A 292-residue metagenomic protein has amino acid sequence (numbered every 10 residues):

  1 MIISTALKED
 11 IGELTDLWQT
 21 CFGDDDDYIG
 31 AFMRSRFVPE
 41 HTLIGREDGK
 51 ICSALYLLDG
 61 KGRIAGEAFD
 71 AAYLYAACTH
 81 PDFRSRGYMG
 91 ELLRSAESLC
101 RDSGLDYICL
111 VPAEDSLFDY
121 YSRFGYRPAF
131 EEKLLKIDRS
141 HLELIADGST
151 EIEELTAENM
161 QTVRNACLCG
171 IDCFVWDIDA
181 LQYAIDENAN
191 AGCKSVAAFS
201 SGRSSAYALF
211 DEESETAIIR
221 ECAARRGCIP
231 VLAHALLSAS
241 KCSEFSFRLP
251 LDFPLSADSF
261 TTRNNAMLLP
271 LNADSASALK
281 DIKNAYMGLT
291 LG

Functional and structural regions predicted by a protein language model:
M1-I3: Extreme N-terminal starter segment of soluble prokaryotic enzymes
I11, W18-I64, I171-S195: Active-site rim helix/loop that mediates acceptor-substrate recognition in acyltransferases
L43, C52, L58, Y75 (+4 more regions): Core nucleotidyl-transferase/polymerase catalytic module
I44, K50-G60, A71-C78, C109 (+2 more regions): Conserved beta-strand in the GNAT
T79, S85-S98, R226-S238: Conserved acetyl-CoA-binding loop-helix of GNAT-fold acetyltransferases
L93, C100-A113, S240-L251: Conserved GNAT acetyl-CoA-binding A-motif
S122-L144, S214, I219-G292: Active-site/acyl-donor-binding loops of N-acyltransferases
F124-G227: Amide-forming acyltransferase catalytic core, primarily the GNAT-like/NAT-type and related acyltransferase folds
